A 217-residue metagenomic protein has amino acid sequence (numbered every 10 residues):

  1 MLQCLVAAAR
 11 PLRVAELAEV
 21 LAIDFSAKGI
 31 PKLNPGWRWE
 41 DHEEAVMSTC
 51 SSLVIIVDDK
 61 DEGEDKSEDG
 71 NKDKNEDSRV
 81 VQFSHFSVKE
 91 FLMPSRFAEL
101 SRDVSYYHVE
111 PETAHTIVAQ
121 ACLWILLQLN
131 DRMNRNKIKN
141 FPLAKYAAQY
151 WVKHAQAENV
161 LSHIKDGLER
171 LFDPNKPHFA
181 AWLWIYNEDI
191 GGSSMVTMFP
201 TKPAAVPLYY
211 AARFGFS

Functional and structural regions predicted by a protein language model:
M1-S217: Leucine/isoleucine-rich amphipathic helices and adjacent mixed helix/strand linkers that form non-membrane
